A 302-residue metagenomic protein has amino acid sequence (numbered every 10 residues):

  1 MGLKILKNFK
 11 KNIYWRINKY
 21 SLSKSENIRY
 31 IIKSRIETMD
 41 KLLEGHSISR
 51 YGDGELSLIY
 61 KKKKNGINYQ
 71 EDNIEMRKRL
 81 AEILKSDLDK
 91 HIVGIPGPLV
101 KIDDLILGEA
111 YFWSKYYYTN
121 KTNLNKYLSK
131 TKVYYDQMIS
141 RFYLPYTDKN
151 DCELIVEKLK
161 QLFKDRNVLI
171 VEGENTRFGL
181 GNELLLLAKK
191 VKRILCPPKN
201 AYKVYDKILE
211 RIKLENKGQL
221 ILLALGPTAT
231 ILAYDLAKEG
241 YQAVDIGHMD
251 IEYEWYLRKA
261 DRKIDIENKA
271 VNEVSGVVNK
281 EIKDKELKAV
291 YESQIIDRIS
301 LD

Functional and structural regions predicted by a protein language model:
G2-L184: Electropositive, gly/pro-rich neighborhoods at or near active sites that engage anionic ligands
N65, A110, E183-A188, L209 (+1 more regions): Short, solvent-exposed amphipathic alpha-helical segments in soluble enzyme and RNA/protein-processing domains
G97, L195-P197, G247: Residues at the C-termini of beta-strands that transition into short coil/loop
N167, K190, Q242: Residues at the starts of beta-strands that form the adenosine-phosphate
N167, Q219-L220: Structural motif
E174-G218: A mid-sequence, solvent-exposed acidic-amphipathic segment
I231-D302: C-terminal functional extensions of proteins
